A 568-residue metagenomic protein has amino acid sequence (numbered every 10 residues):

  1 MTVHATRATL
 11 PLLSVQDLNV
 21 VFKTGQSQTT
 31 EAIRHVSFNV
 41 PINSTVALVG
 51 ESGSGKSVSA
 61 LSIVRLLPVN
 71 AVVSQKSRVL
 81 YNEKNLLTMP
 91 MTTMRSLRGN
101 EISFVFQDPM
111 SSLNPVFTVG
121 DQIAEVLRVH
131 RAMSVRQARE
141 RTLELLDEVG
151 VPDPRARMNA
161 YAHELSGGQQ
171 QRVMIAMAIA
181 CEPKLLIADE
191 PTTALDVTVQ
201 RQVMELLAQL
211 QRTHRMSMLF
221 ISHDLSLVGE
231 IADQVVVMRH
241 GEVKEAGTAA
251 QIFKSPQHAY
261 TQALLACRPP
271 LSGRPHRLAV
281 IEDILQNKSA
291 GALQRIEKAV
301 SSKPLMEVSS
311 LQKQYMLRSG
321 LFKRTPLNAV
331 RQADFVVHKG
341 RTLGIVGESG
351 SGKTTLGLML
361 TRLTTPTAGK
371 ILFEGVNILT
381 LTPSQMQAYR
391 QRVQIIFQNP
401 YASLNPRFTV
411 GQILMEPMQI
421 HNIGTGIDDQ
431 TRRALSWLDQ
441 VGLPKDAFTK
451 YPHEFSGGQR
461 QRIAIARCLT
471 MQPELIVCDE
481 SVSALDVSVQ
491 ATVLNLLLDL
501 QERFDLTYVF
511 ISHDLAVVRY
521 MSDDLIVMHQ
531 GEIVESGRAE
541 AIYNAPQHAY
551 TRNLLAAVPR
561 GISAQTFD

Functional and structural regions predicted by a protein language model:
M1-R274, I284-D568: ABC transporter nucleotide-binding domains
A279-D283: Polar, surface-exposed loop/tail segments that function as active-site lids or cofactor/substrate-recognition elements
